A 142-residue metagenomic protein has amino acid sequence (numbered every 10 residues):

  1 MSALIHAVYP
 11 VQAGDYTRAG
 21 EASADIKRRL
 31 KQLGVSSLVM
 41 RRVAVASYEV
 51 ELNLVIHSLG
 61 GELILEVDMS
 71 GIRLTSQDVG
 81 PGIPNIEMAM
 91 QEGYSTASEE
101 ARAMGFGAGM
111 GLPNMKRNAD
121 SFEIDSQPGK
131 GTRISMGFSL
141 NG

Functional and structural regions predicted by a protein language model:
M1-V45: Bergerat-fold GHKL ATPase/HATPase_c domain
M1-Y9, E51-G142: Conserved beta-strand-loop-beta-strand hairpin that lines the nucleotide-binding pocket of ATP/GTP-utilizing enzymes
